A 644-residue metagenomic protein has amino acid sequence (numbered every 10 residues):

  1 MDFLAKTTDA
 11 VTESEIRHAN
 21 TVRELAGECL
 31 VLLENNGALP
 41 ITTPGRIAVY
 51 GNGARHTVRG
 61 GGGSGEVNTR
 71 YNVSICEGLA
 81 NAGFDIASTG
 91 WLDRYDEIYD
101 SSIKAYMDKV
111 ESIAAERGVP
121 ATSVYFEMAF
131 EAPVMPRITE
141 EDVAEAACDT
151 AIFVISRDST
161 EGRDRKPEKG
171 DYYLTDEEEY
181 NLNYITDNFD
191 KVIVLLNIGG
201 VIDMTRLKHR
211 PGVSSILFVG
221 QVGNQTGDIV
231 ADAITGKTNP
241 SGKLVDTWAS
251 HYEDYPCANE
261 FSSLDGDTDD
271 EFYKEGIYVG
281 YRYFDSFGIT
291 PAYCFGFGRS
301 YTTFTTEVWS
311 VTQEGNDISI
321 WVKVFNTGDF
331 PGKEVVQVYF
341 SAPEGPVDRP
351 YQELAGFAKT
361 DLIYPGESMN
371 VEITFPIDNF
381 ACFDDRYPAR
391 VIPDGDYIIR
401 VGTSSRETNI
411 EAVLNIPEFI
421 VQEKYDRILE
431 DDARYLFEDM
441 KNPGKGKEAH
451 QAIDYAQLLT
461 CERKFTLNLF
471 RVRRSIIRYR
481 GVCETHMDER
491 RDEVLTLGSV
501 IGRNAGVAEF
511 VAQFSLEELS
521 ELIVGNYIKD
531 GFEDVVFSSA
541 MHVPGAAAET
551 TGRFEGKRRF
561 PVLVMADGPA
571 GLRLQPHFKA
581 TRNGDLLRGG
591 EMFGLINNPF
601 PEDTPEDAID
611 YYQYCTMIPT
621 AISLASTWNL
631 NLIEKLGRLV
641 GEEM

Functional and structural regions predicted by a protein language model:
M1-R558, V564-E643: C-terminal non-catalytic regions of proteins with extracellular/luminal or membrane-system context
